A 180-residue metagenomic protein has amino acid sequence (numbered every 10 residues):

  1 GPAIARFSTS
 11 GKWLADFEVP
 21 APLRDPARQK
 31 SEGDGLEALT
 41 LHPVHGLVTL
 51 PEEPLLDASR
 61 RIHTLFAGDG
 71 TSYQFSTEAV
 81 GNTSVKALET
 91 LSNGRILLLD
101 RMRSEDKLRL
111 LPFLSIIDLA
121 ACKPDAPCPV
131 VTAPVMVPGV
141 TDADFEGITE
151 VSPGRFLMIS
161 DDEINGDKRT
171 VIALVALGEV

Functional and structural regions predicted by a protein language model:
G1-V180: Sequence/structural signature of beta-propeller domains
